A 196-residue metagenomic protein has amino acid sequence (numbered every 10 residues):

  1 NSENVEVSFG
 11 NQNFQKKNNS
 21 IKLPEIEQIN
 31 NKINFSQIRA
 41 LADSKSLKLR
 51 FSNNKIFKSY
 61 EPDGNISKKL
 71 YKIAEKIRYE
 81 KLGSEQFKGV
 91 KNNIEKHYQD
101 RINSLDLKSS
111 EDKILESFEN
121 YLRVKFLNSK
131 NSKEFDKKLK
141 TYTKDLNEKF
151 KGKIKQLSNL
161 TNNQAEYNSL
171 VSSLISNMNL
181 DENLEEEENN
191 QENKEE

Functional and structural regions predicted by a protein language model:
N1-L160: Basic/hydrophobic alpha-helical interface regions
L170-S172: Extended, low-hydrophobicity, Ser/Thr/Pro/Gly-biased non-transmembrane segments
E182-E196: Acidic, serine/threonine-rich intrinsically disordered low-complexity regions
